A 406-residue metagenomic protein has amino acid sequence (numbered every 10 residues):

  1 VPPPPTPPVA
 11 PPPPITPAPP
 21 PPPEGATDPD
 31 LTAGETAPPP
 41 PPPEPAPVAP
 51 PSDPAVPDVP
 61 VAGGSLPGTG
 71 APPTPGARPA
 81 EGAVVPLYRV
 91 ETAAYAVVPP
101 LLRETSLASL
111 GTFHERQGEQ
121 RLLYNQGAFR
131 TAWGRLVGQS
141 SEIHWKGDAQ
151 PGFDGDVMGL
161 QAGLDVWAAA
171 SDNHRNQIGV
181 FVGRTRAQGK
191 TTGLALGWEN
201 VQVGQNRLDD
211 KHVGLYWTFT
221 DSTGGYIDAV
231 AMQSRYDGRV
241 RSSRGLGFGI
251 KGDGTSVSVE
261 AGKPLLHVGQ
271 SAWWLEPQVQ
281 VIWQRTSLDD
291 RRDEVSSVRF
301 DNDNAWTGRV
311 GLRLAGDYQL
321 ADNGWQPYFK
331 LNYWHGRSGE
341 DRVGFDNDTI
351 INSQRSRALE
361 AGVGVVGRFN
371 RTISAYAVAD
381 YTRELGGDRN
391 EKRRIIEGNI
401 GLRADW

Functional and structural regions predicted by a protein language model:
V1-H174: Outer-membrane translocation/initiation segment of Type V secreted surface proteins
D53, R78-A96, Q126-W406: Membrane translocator/pore-forming domains, dominated by Gram-negative outer-membrane beta-barrels
